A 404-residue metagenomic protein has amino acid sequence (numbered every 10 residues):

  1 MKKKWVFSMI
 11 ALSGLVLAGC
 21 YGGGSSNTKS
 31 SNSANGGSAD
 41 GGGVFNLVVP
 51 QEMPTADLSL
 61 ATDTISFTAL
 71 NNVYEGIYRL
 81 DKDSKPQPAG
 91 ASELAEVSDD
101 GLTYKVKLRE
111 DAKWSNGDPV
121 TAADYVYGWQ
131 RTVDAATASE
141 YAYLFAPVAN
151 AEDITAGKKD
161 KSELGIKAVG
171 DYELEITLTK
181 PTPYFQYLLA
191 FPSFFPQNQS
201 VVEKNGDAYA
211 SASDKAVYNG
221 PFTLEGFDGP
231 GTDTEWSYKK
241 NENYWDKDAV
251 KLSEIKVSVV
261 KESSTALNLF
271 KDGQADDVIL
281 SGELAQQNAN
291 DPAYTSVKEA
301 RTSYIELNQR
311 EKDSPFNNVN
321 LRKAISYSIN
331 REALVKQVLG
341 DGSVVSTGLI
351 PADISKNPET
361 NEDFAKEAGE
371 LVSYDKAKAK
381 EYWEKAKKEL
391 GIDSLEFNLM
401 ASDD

Functional and structural regions predicted by a protein language model:
V48-D99, V217: N-terminal lobe/hinge region of extracytoplasmic solute-binding protein
E93-Y141, P315: Aromatic- and charge-enriched surface segment that lines or borders ligand/interaction sites
A142-S200: Surface-exposed binding/hinge segments that line and control ligand-binding clefts or catalytic entry sites
P181-A249, E254: Gly/Pro-rich hinge or "lid" segments in bacterial periplasmic/extracellular proteins
K240-N288: Ligand-site clamp/hinge motif
P315-K356: Periplasmic-binding protein-like
V345-A386: Structural transition elements
E381-D404: Ligand/substrate-recognition segments at binding pockets and active sites
